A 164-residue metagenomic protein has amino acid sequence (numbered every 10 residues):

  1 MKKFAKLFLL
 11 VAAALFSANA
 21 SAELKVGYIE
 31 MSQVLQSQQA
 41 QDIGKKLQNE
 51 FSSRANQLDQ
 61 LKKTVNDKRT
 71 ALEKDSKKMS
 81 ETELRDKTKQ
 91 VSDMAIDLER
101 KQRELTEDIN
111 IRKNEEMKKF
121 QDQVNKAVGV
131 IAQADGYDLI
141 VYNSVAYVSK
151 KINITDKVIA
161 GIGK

Functional and structural regions predicted by a protein language model:
M1-F8: Bacterial N-terminal signal peptides that target proteins for export
A12-L15: Repetitive helical segments and hydrophobic/amphipathic motifs
S17-N19: N-terminal signal peptide c-region/cleavage motif recognized by signal peptidases
E23-S144: Amphipathic alpha-helical segments
K150-I154: A short, glycine/Asx- and small/polar-enriched loop/turn that sits immediately N-terminal to a beta-strand
